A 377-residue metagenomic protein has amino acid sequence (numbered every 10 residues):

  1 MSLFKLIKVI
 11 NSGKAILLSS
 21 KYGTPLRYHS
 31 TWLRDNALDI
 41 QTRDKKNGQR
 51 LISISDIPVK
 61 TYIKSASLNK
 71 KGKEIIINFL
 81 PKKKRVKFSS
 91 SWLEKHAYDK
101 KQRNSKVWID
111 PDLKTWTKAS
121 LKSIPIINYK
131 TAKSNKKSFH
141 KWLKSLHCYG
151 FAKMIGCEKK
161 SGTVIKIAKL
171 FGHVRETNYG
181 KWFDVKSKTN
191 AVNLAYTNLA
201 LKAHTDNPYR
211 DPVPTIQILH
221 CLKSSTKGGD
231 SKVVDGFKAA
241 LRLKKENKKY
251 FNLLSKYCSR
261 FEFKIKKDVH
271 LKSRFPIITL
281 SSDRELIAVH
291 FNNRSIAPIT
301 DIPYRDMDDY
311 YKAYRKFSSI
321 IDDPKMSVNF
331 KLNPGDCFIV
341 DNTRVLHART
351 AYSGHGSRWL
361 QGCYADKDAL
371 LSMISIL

Functional and structural regions predicted by a protein language model:
M1-S134: Motif-centric detector for short Cys/His coordination patterns
A97-D99, R103-F151, G156-P334, F338-L377: Active-site environment of non-heme Fe oxygenases that use a 2-His-1-carboxylate facial triad
